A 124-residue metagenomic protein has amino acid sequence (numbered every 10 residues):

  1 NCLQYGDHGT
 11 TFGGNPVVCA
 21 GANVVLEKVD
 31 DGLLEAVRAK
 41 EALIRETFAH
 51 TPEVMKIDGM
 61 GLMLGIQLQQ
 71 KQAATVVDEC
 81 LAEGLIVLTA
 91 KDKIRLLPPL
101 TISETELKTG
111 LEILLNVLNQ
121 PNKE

Functional and structural regions predicted by a protein language model:
N1-E124: Conserved N-terminal phosphate-binding loop of PLP-dependent enzymes in the Aspartate aminotransferase
